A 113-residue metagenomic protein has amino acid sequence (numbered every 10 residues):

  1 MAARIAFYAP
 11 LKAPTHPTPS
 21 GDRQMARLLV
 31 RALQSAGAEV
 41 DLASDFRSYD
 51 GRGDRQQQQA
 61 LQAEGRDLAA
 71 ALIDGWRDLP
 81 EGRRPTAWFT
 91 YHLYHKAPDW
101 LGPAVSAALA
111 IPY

Functional and structural regions predicted by a protein language model:
M1-S48, R83, I111: N-terminal subdomain of nucleotide-sugar transferases
H16-P17, G53-R55: Short acidic, glycine/proline-rich loop/turn micro-motifs
D22, G65-A69, H95: A conditional alpha-helix N-cap/helix-loop micro-motif detector
L33, V105-S106: A generic structural signal for well-ordered alpha-helical segments
R47-G51, Q59: Extended, alpha-helix-rich binding/interface surfaces that flank or overlap catalytic cores and mediate recognition
Q57-D78: Glycine-rich, highly charged phosphate/nucleotide-binding loops
W76-A97, I111-P112: Short N-terminal targeting/anchoring amphipathic segment
W100-A104: A short acidic, amphipathic alpha-helical/loop segment
